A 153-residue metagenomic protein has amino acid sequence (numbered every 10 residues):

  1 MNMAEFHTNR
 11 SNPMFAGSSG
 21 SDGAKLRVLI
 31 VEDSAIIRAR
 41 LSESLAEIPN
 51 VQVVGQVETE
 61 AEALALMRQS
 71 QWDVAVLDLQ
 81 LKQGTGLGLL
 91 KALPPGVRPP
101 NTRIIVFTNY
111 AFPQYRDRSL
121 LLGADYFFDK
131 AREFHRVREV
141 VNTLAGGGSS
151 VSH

Functional and structural regions predicted by a protein language model:
M1-R27, H135-H153: Non-catalytic signal-transmission and effector/linker regions of two-component phosphorelay proteins
E32: Conserved acidic carboxylate
Q56-V74: Acidic, metal-coordinating helix/loop segments flanking the phosphotransfer/catalytic sites of two-component signaling
T59, T85-G88: Acidic catalytic/metal-coordinating carboxylates
D78-Q80: Active-site residues of response regulator receiver
L87-P100: Short amphipathic alpha-helix used as the core "switch/output" element in two-component signaling
G88, A111-F128, R132: Alpha4 helix (beta4-alpha4-beta5 surface) of REC/receiver domains from two-component response regulators
